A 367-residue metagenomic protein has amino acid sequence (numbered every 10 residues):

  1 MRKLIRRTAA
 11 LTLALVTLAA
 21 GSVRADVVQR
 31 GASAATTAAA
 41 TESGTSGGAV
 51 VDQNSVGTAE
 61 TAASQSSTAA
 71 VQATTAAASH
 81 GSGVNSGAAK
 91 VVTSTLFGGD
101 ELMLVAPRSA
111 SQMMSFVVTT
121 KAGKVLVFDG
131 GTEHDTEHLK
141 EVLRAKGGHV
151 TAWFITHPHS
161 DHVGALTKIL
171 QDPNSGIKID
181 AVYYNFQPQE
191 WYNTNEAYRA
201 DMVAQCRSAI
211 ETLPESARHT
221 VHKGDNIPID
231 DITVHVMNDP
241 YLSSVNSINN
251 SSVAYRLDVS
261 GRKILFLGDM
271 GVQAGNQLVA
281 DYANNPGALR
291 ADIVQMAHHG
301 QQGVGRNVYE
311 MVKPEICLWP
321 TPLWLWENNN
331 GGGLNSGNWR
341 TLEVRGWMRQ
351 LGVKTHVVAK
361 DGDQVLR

Functional and structural regions predicted by a protein language model:
M1-A9: Bacterial N-terminal signal peptides that target proteins for export
L13, T17-L18: Hydrophobic core
A25-A32, G44-Q53, G57-A63, T68-K124 (+2 more regions): Zn-dependent metallo-beta-lactamase
T37-E42: Short extracytoplasmic/periplasmic juxtamembrane "stem" segments immediately C-terminal to an N-terminal membrane anchor
T93, A181-Y183, Q187-N249, I316 (+1 more regions): Binuclear metal-ion centers of metallo-dependent hydrolases, dominated by the metallo-beta-lactamase
P107-S115, K121-K146, F154-N174, M237-L325: Active-site-proximal loop/helix segments of hydrolase catalytic cores
K121, V142-K146, I169-G176, N185-Q189 (+5 more regions): Structured segments of extracytoplasmic/periplasmic soluble domains in secreted or envelope-associated proteins
